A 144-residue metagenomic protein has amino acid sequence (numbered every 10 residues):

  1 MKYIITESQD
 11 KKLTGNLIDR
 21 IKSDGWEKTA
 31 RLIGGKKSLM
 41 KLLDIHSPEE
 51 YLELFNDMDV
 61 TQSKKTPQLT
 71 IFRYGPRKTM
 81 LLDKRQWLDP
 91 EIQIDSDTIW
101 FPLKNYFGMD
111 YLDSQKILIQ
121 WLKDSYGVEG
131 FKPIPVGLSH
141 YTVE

Functional and structural regions predicted by a protein language model:
M1-R20: Short acidic, low-complexity intrinsically disordered linear motifs used for protein-protein interactions
I21-E144: Compositionally biased low-complexity segments enriched in polar/charged residues
